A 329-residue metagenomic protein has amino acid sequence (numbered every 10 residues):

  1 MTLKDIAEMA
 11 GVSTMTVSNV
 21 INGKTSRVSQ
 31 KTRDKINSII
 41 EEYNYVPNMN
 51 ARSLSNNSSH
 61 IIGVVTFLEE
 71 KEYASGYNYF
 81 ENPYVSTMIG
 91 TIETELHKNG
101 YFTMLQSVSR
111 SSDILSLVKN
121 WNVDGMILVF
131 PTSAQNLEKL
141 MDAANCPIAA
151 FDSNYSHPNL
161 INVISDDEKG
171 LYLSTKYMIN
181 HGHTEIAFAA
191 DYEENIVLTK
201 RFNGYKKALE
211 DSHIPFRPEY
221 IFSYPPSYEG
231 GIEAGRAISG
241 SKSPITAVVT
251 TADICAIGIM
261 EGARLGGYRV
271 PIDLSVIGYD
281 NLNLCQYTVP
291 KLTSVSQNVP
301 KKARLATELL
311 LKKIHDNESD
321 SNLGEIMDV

Functional and structural regions predicted by a protein language model:
M1-H60: N-terminal helix-turn-helix DNA-binding module of bacterial transcription factors
K4, Y45-L115: Amphipathic helical "hinge" segments at domain boundaries
G63, D124-V129, A187-A189, I221 (+2 more regions): Periplasmic-binding protein-like
E70, N78-Y84, F102-D113, V163-L173 (+5 more regions): Hinge/beta->alpha junction and helix N-cap segments in small-molecule ligand-binding domains
S111-N122, G231-P244: Short, well-structured alpha-helical segments in soluble
V129-Y172, I254, D280-L292: Flexible loop/hinge segments that line or gate small-molecule binding clefts
R236-V329: Flexible loop/turn connectors
